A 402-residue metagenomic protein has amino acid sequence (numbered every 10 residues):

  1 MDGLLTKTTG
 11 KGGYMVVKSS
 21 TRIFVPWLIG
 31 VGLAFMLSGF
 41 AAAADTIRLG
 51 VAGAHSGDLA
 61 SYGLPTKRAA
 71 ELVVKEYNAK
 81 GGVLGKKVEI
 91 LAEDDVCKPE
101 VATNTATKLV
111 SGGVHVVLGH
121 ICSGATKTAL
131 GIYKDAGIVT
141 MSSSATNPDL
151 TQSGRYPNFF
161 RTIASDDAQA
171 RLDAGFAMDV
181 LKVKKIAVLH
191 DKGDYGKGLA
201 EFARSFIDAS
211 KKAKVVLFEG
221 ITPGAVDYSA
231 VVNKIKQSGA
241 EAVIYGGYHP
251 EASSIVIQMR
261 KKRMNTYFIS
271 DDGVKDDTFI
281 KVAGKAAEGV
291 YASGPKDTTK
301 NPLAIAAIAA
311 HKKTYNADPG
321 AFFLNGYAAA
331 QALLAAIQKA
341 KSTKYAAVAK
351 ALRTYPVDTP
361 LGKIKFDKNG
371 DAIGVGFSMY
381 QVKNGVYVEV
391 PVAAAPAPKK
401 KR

Functional and structural regions predicted by a protein language model:
D2, T8-T9, V16-S19, I23 (+3 more regions): Extracytosolic ligand-binding ectodomains
S38-G39: N-terminal signal peptide c-region/cleavage motif recognized by signal peptidases
